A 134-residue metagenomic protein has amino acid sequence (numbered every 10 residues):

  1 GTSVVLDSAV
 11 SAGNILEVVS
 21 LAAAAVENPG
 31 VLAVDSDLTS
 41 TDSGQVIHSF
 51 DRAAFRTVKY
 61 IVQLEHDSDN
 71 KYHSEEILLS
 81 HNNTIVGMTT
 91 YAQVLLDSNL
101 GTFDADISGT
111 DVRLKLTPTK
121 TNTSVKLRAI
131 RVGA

Functional and structural regions predicted by a protein language model:
G1-P29, A54-V58, E65-D69: N-terminal assembly/attachment segments of tailed bacteriophage virion structural proteins
G1-V4, T41, T110: Ser/Thr- and Asn-enriched, surface-exposed coil loops between beta-strands
S11-S49, I130-A134: Glycine-rich, low-complexity segments
N28-V34, N70-H73, V86-T89: Surface-exposed loop/edge segments in extracytoplasmic proteins
D37, G44-D51, D97-S108: Beta-sandwich interaction modules
D42-G44, S49-N83, P118, T123-A134: Subunit-assembly interface segments of extracellular/virion macromolecular structures
L78-S98: Terminal beta-strand-rich extracellular "head" domains that mediate receptor/glycan or other ligand binding
V94-A134: Low-complexity intrinsically disordered segments
